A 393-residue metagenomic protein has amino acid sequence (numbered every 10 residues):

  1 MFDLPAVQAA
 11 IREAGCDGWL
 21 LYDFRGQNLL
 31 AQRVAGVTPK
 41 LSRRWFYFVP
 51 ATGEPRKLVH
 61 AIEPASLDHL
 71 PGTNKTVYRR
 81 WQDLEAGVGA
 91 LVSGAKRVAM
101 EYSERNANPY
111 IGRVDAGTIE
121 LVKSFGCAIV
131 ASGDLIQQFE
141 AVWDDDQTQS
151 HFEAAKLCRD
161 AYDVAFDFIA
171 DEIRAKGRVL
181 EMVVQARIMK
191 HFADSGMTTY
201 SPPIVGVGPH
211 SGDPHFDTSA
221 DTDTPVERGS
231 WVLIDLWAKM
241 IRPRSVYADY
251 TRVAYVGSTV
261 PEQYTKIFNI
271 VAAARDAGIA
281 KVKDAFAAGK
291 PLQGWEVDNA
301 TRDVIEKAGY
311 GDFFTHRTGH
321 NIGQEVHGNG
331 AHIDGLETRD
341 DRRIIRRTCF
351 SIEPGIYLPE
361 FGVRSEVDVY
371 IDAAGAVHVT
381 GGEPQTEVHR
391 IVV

Functional and structural regions predicted by a protein language model:
M1-V393: Active-site neighborhoods and metal-handling regions in enzymes and metal-associated proteins
